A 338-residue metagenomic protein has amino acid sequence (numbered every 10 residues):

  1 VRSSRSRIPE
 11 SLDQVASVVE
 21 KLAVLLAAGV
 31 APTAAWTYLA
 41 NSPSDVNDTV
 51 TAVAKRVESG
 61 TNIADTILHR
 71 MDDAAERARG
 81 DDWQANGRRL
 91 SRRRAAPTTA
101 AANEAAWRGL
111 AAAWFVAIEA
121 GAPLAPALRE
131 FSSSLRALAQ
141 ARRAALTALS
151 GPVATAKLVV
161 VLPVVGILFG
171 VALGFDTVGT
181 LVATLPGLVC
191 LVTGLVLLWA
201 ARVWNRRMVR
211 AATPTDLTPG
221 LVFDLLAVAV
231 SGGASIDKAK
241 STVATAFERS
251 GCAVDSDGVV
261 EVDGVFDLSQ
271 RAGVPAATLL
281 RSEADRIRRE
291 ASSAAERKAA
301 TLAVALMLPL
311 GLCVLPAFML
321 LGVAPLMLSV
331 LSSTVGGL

Functional and structural regions predicted by a protein language model:
V1-A75, R79-A95, C190-A253, V259-L268 (+1 more regions): Juxtamembrane/interface alpha-helical elements of multi-pass membrane proteins
G29, G121, G273: Conserved G/P- and acidic residue-centered "switch" motifs that form tight phosphate/ATP-binding loops in soluble
W83-A105, A112-V160, A277-C313: Membrane-interface, cytosolic juxtamembrane amphipathic helix immediately N-terminal to a transmembrane helix, enriched
R108-A112, V222-L225: Short cytosolic helices in intracellular loops of multi-pass membrane proteins
E130, V203, R207, A211 (+2 more regions): Membrane-spanning helices that line or support transport/gating and their immediate boundary helices in channels
A144-R202, E296-L338: Bilayer-spanning, highly hydrophobic alpha-helical transmembrane segments
K238-E296, T301, L308, V314-S332 (+1 more regions): C-terminal soluble domains/tails of integral membrane proteins
